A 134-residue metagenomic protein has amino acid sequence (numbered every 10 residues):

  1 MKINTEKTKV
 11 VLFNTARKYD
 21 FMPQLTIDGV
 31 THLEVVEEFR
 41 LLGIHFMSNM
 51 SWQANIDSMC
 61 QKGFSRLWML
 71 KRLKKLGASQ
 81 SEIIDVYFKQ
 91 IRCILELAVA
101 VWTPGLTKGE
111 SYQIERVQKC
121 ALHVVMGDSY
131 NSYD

Functional and structural regions predicted by a protein language model:
M1-V11, E110-D134: Short, charged alpha-helical motifs in flexible N/C-terminal segments and linkers
K2-E37: Short, conserved micro-motifs composed of acidic
I3, A98-G105, S132: Short, flexible/disordered secondary-structure transition segments
R17-K18, H32, S51, A121 (+1 more regions): Short, glycine-/Ser/Thr-/acidic-enriched flexible segments
M22-Q24, Q53-I56, Y133: Short conserved micro-motifs at the rims of enzyme active sites and ligand-binding pockets
V30-W102: Basic, alpha-helical interaction scaffolds
S81-K89, K108-K119: An alpha-helix initiation/capping motif
